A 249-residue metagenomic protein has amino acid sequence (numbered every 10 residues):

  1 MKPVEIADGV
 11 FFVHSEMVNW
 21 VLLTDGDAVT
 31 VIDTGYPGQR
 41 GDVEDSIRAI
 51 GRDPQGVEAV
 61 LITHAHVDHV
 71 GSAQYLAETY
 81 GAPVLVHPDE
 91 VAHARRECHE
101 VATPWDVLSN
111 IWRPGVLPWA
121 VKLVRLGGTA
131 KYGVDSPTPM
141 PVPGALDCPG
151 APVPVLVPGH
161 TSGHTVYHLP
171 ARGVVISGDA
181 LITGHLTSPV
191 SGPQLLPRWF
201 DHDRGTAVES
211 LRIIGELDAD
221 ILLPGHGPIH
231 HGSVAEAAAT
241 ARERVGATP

Functional and structural regions predicted by a protein language model:
M1-I50, Y167-G178, T183: Conserved beta-strand hairpin/beta-sheet module of binuclear metal-dependent hydrolase folds, prominently
I6, T79-Y80, D218: Short, structured coil segments at secondary-structure junctions
T30-I32, L61, V84, V174-I176 (+1 more regions): Residue-level marker for buried hydrophobic side chains located in beta-strands that build the well-ordered beta-sheet
Y36-G38, G128-T129, A151-P158, S162-S233: Metallo-beta-lactamase
R40-V91: Active-site metal-binding motif and surrounding structural segment of the metallo-beta-lactamase
G41-V43, G71-A73, R95-R96, L186-T187 (+1 more regions): Short glycine-/acidic-enriched loop or helix-start segments at secondary-structure transitions that form or flank
V91-V155, H202, T206-A219: Metallo-beta-lactamase
I229-P249: Binuclear metal-ion centers of metallo-dependent hydrolases, dominated by the metallo-beta-lactamase
